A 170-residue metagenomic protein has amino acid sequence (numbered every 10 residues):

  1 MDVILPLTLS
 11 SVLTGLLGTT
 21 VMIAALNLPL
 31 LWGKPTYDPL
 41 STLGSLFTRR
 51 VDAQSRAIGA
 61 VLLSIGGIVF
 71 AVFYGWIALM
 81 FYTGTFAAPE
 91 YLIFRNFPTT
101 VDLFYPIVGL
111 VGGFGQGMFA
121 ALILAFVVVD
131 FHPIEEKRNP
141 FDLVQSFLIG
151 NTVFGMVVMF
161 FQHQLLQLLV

Functional and structural regions predicted by a protein language model:
M1-V170: Juxtamembrane/disordered regions of integral membrane proteins
